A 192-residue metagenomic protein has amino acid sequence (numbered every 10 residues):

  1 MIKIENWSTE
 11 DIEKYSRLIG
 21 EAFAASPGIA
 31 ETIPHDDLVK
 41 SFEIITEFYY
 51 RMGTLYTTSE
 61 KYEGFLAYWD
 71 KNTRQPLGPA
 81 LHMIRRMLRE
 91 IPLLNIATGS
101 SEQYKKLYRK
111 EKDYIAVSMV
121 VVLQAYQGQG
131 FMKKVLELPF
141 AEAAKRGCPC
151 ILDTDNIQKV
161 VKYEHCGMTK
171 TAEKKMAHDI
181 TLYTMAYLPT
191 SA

Functional and structural regions predicted by a protein language model:
I2-R17, G28: A short beta-loop-alpha structural element at the N-terminal edge of CoA-dependent acyl/N-acetyltransferase catalytic
S16-D36: Helix-loop element at the rim of GNAT/NAT acetyltransferase active sites that forms part of the acceptor-substrate
P34-L55: Active-site rim helix/loop that mediates acceptor-substrate recognition in acyltransferases
Y62-V120: Conserved acyl-donor/pantetheine-binding loop and adjacent beta-alpha core of acyl/acetyltransferases and related
D113-A116, E142-D155: Conserved GNAT acetyl-CoA-binding A-motif
S118-Q127, I151-V161, A177-D179, L188-P189: Conserved beta-strand-loop-alpha-helix junction that forms the acyl-donor binding cleft
V122, G128-A141: Conserved acetyl-CoA-binding loop-helix of GNAT-fold acetyltransferases
K133, K145-G147, N156-E173, A177: Conserved active-site alpha-helix within GNAT-family acetyltransferase domains
